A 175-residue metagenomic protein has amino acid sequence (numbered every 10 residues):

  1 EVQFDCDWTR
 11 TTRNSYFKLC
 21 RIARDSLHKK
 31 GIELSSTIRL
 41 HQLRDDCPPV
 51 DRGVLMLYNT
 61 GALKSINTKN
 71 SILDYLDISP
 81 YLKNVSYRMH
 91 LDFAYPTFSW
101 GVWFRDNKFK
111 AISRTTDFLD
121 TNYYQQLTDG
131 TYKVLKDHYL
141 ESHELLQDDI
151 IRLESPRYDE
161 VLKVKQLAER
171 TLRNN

Functional and structural regions predicted by a protein language model:
E1, S35, L40, Y123-Q126: Short N-terminal helix-initiation segments at or just after the protein's N-terminus
E1-N14: Active-site groove signature of glycoside hydrolases
D5-D7, D51, D148: Acidic side chains
T11, S15, K69-L73, P156: Alpha-helix N-cap and loop-to-helix initiation/capping positions
Y16, C20, V161-V164: Aromatic/hydrophobic pocket-lining residues that form the small-molecule binding cavity in soluble enzyme cores
K18-F118: Substrate-binding surface in catalytic domains of secreted glycosidases
F98, D106-N175: Substrate-binding cleft of secreted/luminal carbohydrate-active enzymes
